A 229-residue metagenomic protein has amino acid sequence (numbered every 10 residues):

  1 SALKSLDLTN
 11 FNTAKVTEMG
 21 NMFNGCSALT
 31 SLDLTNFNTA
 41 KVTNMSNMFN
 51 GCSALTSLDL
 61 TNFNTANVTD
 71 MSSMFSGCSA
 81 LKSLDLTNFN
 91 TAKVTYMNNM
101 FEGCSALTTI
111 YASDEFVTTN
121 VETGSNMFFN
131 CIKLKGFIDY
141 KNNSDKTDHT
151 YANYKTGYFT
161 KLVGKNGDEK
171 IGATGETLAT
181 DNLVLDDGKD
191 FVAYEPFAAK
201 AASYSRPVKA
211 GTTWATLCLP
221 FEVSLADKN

Functional and structural regions predicted by a protein language model:
S1-E169: Negatively charged
N166-N229: N-terminal exported-region signature
